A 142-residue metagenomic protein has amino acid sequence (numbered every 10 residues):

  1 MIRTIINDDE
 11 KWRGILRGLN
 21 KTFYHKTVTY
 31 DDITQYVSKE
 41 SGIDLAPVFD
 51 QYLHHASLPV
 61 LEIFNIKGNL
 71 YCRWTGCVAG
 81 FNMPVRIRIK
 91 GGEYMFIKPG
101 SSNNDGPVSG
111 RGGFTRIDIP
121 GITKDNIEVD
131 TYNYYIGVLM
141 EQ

Functional and structural regions predicted by a protein language model:
M1-L70: Amphipathic alpha-helical substructures
K11-W12, L45-A46, L61-D130: Beta-strand-rich binding/interaction modules
G14-G18, M83-V85, E141-Q142: Composition- and surface-driven signal marking solvent-exposed, interaction-prone regions in large proteins
T131-E141: Short acidic/polar inter-strand loop motif in beta-rich domains
